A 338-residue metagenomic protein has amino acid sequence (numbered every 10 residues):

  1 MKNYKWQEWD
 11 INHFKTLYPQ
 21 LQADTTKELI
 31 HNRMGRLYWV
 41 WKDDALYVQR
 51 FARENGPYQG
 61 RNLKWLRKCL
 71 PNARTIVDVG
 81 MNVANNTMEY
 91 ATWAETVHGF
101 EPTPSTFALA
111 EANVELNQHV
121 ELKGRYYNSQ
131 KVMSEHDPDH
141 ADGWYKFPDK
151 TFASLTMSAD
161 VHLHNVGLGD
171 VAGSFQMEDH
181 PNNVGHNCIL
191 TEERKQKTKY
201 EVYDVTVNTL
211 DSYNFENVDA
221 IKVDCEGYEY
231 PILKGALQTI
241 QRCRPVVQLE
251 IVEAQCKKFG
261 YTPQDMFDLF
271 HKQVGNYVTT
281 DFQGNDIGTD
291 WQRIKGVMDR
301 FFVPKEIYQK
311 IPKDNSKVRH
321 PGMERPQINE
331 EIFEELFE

Functional and structural regions predicted by a protein language model:
M1-S158, K195-Y200, F215, V278-E338: S-adenosyl-L-methionine
E54-T75, W144-F147, Q176, L190-C243 (+1 more regions): Short internal loop-to-helix segment that lines adenine-nucleotide cofactor pockets
Y90, A236-R244, F270-Q273: Short, conserved loop/helix-junction motifs that constitute active-site signature segments in enzyme catalytic cores
G167-D170, T209: Conserved acidic residues
G173-N182: Polar, low-complexity loop segments and adjacent catalytic/binding residues used for recognizing and processing sugar
R244-I251: Conserved beta-strand signature within the Rossmann-like core of class I S-adenosyl-L-methionine
P263-N276: Conserved Class I S-adenosyl-L-methionine
